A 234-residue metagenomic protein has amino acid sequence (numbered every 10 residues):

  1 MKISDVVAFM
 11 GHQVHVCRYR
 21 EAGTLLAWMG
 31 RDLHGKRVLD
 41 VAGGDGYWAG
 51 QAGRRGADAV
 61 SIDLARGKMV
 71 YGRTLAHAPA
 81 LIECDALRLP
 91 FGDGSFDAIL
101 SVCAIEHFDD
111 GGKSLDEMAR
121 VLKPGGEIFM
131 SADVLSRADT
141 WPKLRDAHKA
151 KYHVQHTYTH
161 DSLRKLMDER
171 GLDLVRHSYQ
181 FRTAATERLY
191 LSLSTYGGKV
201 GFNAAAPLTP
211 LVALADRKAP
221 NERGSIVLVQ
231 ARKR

Functional and structural regions predicted by a protein language model:
M1-R88, L100, L115, G224-V227: Conserved N-terminal segment of class I S-adenosyl-L-methionine
A98-D109: A short SAM/SAH-binding and catalytic strip from SAM-dependent methyltransferases
F108-K113, D139-T140: Short N-terminal helix/helix-N-cap motif within the alpha/beta-hydrolase-1
G112-E127: A short glycine-rich, Lys/Arg-flanked "PGG" loop and its adjoining helix->strand segment in the class I
D133-V154: Short, glycine-/aromatic-enriched active-site segment of Class I SAM-dependent methyltransferases
K143, R176-R234: A C-terminal cap/extension of S-adenosyl-L-methionine-dependent methyltransferases that defines the acceptor-substrate
Q155-G171, H177: Short alpha-helix
